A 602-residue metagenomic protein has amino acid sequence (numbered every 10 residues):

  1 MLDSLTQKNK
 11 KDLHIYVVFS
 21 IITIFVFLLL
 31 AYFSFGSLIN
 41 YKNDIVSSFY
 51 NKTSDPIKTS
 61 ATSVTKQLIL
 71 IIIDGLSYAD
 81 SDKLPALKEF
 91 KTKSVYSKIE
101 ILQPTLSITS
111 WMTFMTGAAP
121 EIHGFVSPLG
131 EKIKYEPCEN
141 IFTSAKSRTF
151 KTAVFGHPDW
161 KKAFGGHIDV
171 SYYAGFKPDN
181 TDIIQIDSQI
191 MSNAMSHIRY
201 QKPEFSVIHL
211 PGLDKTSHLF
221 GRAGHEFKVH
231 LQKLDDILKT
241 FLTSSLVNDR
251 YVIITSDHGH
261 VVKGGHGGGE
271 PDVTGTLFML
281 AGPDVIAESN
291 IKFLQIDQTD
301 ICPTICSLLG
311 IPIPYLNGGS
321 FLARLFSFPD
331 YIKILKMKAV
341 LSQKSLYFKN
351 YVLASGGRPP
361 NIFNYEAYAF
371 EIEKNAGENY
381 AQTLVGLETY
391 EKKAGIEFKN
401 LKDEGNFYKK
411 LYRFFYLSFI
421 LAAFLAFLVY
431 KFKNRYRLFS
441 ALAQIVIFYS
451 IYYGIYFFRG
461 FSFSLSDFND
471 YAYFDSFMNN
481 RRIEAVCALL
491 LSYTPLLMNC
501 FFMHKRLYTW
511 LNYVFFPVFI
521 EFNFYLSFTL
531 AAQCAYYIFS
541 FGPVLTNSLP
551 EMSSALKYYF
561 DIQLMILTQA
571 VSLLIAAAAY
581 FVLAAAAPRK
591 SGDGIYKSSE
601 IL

Functional and structural regions predicted by a protein language model:
L2-K66, A584-L602: N-terminal secretory/membrane-targeting segments
L13, S20-T23, Y32, G36-I39 (+6 more regions): A long, amphipathic alpha-helix that forms part of the scaffold/cap immediately adjacent to metal-dependent active
N51, V64-K202, I301-P303, S307 (+2 more regions): Active-site-proximal alpha/beta segments of enzymes that process anionic O-linked groups
T109-T116, G268-I313: Substrate-binding rim/cap in mid-to-C-terminal beta-strand-loop elements of soluble/periplasmic
H123-S127, R222-G224, V262, A281-I291 (+1 more regions): Flexible glycine/proline-enriched surface loops and loop-helix/loop-strand junctions
S256-I286, I334-K336, S464-N469: Histidine-centered active-site microenvironments of extracellular/periplasmic hydrolases and transferases
S327-F419: Phosphate/adenylate-binding glycine loop and adjacent helical scaffold
E404-L602: Alpha-helical transmembrane segments of integral membrane proteins
